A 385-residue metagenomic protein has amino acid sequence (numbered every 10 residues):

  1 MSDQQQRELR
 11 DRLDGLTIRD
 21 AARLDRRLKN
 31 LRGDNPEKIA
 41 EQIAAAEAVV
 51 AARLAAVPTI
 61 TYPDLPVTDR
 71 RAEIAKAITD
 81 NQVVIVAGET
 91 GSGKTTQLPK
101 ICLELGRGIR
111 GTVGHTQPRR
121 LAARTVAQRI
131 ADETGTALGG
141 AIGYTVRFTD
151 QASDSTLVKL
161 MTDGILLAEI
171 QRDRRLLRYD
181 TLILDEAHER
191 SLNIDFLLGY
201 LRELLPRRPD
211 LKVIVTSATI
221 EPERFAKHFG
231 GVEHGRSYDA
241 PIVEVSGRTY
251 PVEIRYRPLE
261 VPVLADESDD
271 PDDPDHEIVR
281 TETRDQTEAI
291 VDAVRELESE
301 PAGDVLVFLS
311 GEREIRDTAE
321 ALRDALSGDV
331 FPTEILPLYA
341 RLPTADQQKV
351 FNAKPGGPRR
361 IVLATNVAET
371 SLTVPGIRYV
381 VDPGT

Functional and structural regions predicted by a protein language model:
M1-T385: P-loop NTPase motor module signature
